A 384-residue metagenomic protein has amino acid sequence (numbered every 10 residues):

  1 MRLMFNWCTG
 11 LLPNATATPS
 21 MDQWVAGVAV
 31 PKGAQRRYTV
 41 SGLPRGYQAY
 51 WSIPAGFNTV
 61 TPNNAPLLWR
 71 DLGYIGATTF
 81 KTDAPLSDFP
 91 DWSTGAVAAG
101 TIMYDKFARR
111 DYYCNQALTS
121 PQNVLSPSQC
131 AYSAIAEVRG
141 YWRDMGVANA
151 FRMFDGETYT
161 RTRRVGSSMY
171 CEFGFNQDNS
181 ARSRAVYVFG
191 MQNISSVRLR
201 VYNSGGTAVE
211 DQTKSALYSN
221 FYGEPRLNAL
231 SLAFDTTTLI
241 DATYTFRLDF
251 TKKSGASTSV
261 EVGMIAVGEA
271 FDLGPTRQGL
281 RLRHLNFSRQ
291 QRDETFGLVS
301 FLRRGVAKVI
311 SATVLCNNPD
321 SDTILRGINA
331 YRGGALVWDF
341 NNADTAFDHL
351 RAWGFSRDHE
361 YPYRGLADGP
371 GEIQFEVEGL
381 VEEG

Functional and structural regions predicted by a protein language model:
M1-A17, M145-D211, S215-G384: Extracellular/virion structural assembly segments
M1-D155: Tryptophan-rich substrate-binding surfaces of secreted polymer-degrading and adhesive proteins
